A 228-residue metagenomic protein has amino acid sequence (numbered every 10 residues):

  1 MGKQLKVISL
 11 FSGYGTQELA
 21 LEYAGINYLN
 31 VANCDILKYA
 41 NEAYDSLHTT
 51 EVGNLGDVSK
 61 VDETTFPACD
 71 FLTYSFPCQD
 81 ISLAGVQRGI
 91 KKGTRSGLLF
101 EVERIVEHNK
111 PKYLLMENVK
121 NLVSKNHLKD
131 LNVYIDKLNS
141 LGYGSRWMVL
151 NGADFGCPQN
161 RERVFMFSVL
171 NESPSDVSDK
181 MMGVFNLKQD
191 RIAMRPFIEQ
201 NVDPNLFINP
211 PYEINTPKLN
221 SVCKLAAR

Functional and structural regions predicted by a protein language model:
G2-V7: Extreme N-terminal starter segment of soluble prokaryotic enzymes
I8-S59: SAM cofactor-binding core of SAM-dependent methyltransferases, primarily the Rossmann-like beta-alpha-beta module
S9-S12, S75, S82: Short linear Ser/Thr-Pro motifs
Y14-T16, D57, F76, L98 (+1 more regions): Gly/Ser/Thr-rich helix-start
N33, L55, T73, L115-M116: Generic enzyme active-site microenvironment
V61-F71, Q79, L83-R228: Class I S-adenosyl-L-methionine
